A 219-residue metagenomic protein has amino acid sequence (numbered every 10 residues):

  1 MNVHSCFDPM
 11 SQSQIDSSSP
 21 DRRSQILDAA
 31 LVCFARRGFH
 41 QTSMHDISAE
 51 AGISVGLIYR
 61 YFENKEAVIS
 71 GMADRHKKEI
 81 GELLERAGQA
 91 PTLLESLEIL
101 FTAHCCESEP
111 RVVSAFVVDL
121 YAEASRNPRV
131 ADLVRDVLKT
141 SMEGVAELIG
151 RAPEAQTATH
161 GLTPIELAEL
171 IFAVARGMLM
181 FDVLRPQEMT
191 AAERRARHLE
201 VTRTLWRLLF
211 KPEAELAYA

Functional and structural regions predicted by a protein language model:
M1-D21, V32, L184, E213-A219: N-terminal intrinsically disordered/low-complexity leader segments
Q25, A29-A67, G71: Helix-turn-helix
E63-A67, G71, G88, T92 (+4 more regions): Residues in soluble alpha-helical coiled-coils and helical-bundle/repeat scaffolds
G71, E82-S114, G161-I171, R195 (+1 more regions): Hydrophobic alpha-helical connector segments
D74-I80: Short, basic, alpha-helical segments at the C-terminal edge of helix-turn-helix-like DNA-binding modules
S96, E109-D132, M180-L184: Amphipathic alpha-helical segments used for helix-helix packing
L100-H104, V117-Y121, I171, A175-M178 (+1 more regions): Short alpha-helical scaffolding segments that buttress acidic/His motifs in well-ordered protein cores
A131-R135, K139, P153-A219: Hydrophobic/aromatic-rich alpha-helical bundle segments in the mid-to-C-terminal region
